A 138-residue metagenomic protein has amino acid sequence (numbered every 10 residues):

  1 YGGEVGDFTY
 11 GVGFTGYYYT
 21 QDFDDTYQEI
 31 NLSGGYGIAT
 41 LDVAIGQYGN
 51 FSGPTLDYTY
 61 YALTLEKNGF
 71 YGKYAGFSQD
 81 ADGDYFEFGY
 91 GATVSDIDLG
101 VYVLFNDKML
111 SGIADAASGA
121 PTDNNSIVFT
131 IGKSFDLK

Functional and structural regions predicted by a protein language model:
Y1-K138: Outer-membrane beta-barrel proteins
